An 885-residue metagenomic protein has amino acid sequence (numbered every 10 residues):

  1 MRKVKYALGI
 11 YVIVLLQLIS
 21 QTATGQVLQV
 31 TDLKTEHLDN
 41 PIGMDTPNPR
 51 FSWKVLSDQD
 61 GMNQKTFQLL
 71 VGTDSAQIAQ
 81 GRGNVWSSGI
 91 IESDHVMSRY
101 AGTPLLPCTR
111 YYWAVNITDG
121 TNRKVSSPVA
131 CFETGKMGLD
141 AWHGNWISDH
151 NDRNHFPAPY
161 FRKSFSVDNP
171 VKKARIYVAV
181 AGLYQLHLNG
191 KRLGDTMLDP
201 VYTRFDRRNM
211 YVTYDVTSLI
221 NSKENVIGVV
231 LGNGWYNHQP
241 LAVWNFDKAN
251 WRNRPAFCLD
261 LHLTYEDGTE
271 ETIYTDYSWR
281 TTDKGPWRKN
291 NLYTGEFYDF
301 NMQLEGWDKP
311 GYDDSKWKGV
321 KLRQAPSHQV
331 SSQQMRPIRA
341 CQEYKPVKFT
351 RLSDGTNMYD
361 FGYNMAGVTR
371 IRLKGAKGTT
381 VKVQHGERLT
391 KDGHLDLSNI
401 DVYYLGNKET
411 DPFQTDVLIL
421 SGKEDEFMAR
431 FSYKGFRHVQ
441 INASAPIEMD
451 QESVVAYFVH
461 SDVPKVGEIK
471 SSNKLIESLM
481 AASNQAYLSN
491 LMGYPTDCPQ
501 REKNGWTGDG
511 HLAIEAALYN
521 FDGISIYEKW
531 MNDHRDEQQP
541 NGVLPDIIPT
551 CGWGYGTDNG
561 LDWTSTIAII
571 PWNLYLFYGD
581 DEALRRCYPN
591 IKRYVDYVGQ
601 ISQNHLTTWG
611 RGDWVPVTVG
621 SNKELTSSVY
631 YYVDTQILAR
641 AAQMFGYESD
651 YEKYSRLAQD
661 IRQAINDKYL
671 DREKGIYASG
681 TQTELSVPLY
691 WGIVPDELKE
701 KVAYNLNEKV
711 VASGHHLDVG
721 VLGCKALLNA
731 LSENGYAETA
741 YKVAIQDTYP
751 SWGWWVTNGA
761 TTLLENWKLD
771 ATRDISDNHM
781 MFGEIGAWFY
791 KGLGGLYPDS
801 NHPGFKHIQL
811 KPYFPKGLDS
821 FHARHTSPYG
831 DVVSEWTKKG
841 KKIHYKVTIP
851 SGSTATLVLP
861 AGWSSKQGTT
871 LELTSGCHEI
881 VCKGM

Functional and structural regions predicted by a protein language model:
M1-Q29: Bacterial Sec-dependent N-terminal signal peptides
L28-R110, A114-R501, G508-D509, S525-E528 (+2 more regions): Extracellular/oxidizing-compartment recognition motifs
L183, Y274-D283, H438, P446-A482 (+9 more regions): Active-site acid/base region of carbohydrate-active enzymes
L183-Q185, G194, W235-H238, A366-G367 (+9 more regions): Flexible loop/turn segments at secondary-structure boundaries
I227, E296-D299, E502, N520 (+6 more regions): C-terminal capping/lid segments that line or modulate ligand- or cofactor-binding pockets
A249-D260, E271-W307, G311, S331-Q342 (+1 more regions): Non-catalytic C-terminal accessory modules of carbohydrate-active enzymes
K377, K382-D392, K470, P589-D596 (+7 more regions): Acidic, mature catalytic/reactive cores of soluble proteins
